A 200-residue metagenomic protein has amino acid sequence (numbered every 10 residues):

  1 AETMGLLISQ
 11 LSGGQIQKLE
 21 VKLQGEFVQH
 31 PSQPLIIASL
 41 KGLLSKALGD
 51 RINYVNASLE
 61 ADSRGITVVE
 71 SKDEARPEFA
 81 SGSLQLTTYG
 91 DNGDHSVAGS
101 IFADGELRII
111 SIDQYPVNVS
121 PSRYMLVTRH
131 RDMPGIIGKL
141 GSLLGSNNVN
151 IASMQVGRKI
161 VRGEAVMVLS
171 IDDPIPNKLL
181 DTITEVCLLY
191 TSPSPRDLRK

Functional and structural regions predicted by a protein language model:
T3: Pyridoxal 5′-phosphate
Q10-S39, A57, R76-S146, I151-A152 (+1 more regions): ATP-dependent carboxylate/acyl-activation modules
D50-Y54, I66-E70: Catalytic-core signal marking the mid-to-C-terminal active-site face
K72-R76, Q155-R158: Short, solvent-exposed loop/turn elements at beta->coil junctions and helix N-caps that rim active or binding pockets
S170-P176: Helix N-cap motif at beta-to-alpha junctions
L179-C187: Short amphipathic alpha-helices in soluble, non-transmembrane regions that often serve as interface/regulatory elements
Y190-P195: Conserved small/polar residues in nucleotide/adenosyl-binding loops
